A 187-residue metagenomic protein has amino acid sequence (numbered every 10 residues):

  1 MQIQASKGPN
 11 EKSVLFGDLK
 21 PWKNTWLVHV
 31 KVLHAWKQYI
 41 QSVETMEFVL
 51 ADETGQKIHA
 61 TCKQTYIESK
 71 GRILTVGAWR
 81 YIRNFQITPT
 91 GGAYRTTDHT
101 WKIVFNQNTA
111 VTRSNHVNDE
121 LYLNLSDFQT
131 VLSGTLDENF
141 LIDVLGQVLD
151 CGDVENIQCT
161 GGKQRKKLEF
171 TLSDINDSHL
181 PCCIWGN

Functional and structural regions predicted by a protein language model:
M1-N187: Single-stranded nucleic acid-binding proteins centered on OB/S1-type folds and their adjacent low-complexity
